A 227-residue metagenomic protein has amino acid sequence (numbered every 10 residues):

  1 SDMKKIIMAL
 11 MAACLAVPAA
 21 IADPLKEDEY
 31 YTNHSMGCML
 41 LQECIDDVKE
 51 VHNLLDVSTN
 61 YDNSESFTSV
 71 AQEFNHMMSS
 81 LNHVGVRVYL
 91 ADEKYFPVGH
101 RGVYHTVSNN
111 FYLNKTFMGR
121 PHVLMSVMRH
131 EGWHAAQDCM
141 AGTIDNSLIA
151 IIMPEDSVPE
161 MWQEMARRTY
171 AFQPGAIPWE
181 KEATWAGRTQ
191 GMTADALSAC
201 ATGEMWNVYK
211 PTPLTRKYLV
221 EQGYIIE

Functional and structural regions predicted by a protein language model:
S1-I6: Positively charged n-region of N-terminal signal peptides that target proteins for export
I7-M8, A12-A20: Hydrophobic h-region of N-terminal signal peptides that target proteins for export in Gram-negative bacteria
D23-E27, H34, M39-V107: Auxiliary, metal-adjacent structural segments of Zn-dependent hydrolase domains
H76, V123, V127, E131 (+1 more regions): Extracytoplasmic/secreted proteins, especially bacterial periplasmic and envelope-associated proteins
D92-K94, K115-M118, C139-G142: A mature extracytoplasmic/lumenal domain signature
F111-M128: Short pre-active-site segment immediately N-terminal to the catalytic Zn-binding motif
G132-I149: Catalytic Zn2+-binding segment of zinc metalloproteases
N146-E227: Metalloprotease/metallohydrolase-associated module, dominated by Zn2+-dependent proteases
